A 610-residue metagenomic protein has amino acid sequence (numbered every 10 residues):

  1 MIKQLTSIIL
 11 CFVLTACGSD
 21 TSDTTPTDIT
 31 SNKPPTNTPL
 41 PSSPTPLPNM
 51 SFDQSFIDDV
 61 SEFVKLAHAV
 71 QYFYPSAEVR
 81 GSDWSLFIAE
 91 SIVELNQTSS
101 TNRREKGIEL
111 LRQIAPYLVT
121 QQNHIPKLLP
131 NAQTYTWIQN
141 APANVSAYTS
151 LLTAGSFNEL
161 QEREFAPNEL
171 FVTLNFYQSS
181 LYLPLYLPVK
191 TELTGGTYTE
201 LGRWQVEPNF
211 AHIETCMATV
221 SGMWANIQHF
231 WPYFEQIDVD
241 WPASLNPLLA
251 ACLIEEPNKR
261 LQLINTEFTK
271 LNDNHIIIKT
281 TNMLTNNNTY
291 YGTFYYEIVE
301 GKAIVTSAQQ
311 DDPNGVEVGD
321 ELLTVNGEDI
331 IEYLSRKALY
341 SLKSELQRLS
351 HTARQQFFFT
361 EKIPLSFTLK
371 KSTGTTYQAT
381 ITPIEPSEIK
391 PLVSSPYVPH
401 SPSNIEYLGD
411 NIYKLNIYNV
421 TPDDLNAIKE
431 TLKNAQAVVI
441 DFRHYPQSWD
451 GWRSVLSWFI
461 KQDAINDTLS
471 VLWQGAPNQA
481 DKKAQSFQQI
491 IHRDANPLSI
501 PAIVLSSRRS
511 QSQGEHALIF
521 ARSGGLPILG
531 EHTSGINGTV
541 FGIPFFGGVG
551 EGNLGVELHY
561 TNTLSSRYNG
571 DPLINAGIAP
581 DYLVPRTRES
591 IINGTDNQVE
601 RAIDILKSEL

Functional and structural regions predicted by a protein language model:
I2-I8: Sec-dependent signal peptide recognition, specifically the positively charged N-region followed immediately by
T15-A16: C-terminal motif of bacterial Sec signal peptides marking the signal peptidase cleavage site
N37, L261-D312, H400-P402, E406: PDZ/PDZ-like peptide-tail recognition elements
S55, V70-D83, I92-N96, H212-I213 (+7 more regions): Cleft-lining beta-strand/loop regions that shape enzyme active-site pockets
S55-F56, V64, H68, T134-T191 (+3 more regions): PDZ/PDZ-like domain segments forming the peptide/carboxylate-binding groove, activating on the N-terminal beta-strands
E62-E200: Cationic-aromatic interfacial patches
L66, V70-Y74, S91-N96, M223 (+6 more regions): Conserved PDZ fold ligand-binding element
T101-Y117, L253-I278, A338-P391: PDZ-domain C-terminal substructure recognizer with occasional recognition of PDZ-binding tails
